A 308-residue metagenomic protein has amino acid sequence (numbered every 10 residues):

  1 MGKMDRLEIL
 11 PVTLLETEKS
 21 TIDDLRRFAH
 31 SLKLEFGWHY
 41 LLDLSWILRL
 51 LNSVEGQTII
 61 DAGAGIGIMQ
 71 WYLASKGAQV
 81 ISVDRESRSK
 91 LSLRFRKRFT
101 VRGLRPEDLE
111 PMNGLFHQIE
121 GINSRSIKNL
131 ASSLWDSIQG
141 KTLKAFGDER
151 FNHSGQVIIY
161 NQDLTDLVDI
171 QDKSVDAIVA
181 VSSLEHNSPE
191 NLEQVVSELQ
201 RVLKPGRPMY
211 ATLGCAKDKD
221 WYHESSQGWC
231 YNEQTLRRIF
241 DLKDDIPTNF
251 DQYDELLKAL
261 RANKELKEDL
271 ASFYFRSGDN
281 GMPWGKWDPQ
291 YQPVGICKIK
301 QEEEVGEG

Functional and structural regions predicted by a protein language model:
E55-G65: Conserved class I S-adenosyl-L-methionine
I66-A78: Conserved SAM-binding loop of SAM-dependent methyltransferases across substrates and taxa, primarily the Class I
Q79-G155: Class I S-adenosyl-L-methionine-dependent methyltransferase module
I159, D251-G308: A C-terminal cap/extension of S-adenosyl-L-methionine-dependent methyltransferases that defines the acceptor-substrate
T165-I178: A short acidic, Gly/Pro-enriched loop at the edge of an enzyme's catalytic core that lines a small-molecule cofactor
E193-P205: A short glycine-rich, Lys/Arg-flanked "PGG" loop and its adjoining helix->strand segment in the class I
G206-G214: Conserved beta-strand signature within the Rossmann-like core of class I S-adenosyl-L-methionine
Y222-Q252: Conserved Class I S-adenosyl-L-methionine
